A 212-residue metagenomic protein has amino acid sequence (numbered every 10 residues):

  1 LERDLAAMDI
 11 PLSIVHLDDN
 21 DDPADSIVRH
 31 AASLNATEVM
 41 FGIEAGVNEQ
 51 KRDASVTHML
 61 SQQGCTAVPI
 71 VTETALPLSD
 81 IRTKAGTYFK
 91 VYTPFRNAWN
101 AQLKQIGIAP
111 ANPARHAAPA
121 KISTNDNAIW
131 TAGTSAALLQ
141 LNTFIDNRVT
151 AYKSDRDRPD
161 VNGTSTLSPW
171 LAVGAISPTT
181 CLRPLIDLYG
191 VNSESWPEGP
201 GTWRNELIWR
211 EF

Functional and structural regions predicted by a protein language model:
L1-S13, R29-T37: Contiguous, structured surface segment used for ligand recognition
D4-A6, K84, G174: A generic structural signal for short, solvent-exposed coil/turn residues that cap or connect secondary-structure
M8-P11, P77, R148: Generic structural motif recognizing short loop/turn segments at the entrances and edges of beta-strands
L17-T131: Beta-rich, aromatic/charged-enriched effector core domains that present basic-aromatic interfaces for binding
C65, G86-F212: Glycine/tryptophan-enriched, flexible segments
